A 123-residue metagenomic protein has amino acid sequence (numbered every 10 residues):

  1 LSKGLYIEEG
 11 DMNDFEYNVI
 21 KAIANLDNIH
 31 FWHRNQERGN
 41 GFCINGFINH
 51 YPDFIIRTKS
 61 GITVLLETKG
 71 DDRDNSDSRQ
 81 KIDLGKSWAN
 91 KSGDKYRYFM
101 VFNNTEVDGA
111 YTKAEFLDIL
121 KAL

Functional and structural regions predicted by a protein language model:
L1-L123: Electrostatic, structured charged patches in enzyme active sites and in nucleic-acid/phosphate-binding
